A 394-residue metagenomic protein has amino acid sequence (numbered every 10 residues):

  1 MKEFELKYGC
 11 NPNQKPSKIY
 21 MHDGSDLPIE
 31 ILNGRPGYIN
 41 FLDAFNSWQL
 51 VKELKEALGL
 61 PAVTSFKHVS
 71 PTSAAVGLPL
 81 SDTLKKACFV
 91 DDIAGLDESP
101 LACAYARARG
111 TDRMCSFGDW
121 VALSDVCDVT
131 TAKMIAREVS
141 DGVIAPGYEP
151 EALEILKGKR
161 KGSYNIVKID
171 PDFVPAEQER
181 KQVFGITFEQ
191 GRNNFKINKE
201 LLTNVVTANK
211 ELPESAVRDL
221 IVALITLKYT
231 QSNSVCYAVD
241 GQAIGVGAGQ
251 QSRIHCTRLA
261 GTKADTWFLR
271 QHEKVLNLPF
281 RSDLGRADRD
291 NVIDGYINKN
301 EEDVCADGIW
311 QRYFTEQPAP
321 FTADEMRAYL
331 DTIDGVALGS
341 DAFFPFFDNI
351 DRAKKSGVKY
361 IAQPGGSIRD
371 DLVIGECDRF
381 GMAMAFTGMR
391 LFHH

Functional and structural regions predicted by a protein language model:
M1-L201, A216-S234: Active-site loops and adjacent core secondary-structure elements that bind or stabilize anionic groups
D23-R35, T111-F117, G191-K210, A287-I309 (+2 more regions): Gly-rich Lys/Arg/Thr-decorated short loops/hinges at beta-loop-alpha junctions or inter-strand turns that position
E53, Y229, T266-R270, K355 (+1 more regions): Conserved helix-loop functional segments at active or binding sites
A57-S65, I166-I169, S232-V239, L269-F280 (+1 more regions): Flexible, glycine/charged-enriched surface loops at secondary-structure junctions
S70, C127, V239-D240, F344 (+1 more regions): Active-site-proximal loop/turn and secondary-structure-junction residues that shape catalytic pockets, frequently
T72-M114, I244-F344: Glycine- and Gly-Pro-enriched alpha-helical subdomains that act as flexible, kink-prone "lid/hinge" or packing modules
D119, L123-S124, R137-V167, D172-V174 (+6 more regions): C-terminal binding/interaction regions
V126, V205-S215, F344: Bateman/CBS regulatory modules and CBS-like beta-alpha motifs in cytosolic regions of diverse proteins
